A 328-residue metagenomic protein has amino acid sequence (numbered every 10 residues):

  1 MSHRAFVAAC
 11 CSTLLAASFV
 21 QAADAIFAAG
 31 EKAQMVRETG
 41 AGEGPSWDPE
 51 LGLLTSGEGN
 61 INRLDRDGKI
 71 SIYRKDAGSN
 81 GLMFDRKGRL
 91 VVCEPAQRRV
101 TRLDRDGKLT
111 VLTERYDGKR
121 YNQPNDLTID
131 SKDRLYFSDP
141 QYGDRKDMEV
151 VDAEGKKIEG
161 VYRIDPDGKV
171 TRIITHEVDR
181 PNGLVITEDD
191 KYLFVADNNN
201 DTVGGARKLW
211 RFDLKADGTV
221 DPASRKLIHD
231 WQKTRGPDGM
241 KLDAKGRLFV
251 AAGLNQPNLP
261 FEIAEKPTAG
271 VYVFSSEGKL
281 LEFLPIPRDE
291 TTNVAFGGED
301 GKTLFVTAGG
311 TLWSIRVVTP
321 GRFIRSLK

Functional and structural regions predicted by a protein language model:
M1-H3: N-terminal secretory signal peptides that target proteins for export/translocation
A8-S18: Bacterial N-terminal signal peptides
Q21-K328: Sequence-structural signature of mature extracellular/luminal beta-sheet repeat domains, prominently beta-propellers
